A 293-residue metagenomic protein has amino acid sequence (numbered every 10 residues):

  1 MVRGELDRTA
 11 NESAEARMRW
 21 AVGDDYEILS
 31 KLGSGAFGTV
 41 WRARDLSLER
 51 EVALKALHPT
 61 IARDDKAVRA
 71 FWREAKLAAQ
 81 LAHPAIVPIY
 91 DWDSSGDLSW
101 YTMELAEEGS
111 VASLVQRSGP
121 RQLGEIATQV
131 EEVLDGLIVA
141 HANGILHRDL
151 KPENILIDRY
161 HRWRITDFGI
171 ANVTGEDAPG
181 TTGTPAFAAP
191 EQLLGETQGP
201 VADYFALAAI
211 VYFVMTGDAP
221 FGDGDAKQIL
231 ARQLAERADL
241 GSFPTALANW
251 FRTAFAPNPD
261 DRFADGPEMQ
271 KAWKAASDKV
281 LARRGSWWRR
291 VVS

Functional and structural regions predicted by a protein language model:
T39: Conserved N-lobe ATP-binding subsite of Hanks-type protein kinase domains, especially the beta3 VAIK lysine
H58-Q80: AlphaC helix of the eukaryotic protein kinase fold
W92: Activation-segment/catalytic-loop signature of the eukaryotic protein kinase fold
G96-S110: Conserved short submotifs of the Hanks-type protein kinase catalytic core that shape the nucleotide-binding pocket
V111-R121: AlphaC helix of the protein kinase catalytic domain
Q129-V130: Activation segment signature within eukaryotic-like protein kinase domains
D135-I145: Protein kinase catalytic-loop region centered on the HRD/HxD motif
A186-A282: C-terminal lobe helix-coil module of Hanks-type protein kinase domains
